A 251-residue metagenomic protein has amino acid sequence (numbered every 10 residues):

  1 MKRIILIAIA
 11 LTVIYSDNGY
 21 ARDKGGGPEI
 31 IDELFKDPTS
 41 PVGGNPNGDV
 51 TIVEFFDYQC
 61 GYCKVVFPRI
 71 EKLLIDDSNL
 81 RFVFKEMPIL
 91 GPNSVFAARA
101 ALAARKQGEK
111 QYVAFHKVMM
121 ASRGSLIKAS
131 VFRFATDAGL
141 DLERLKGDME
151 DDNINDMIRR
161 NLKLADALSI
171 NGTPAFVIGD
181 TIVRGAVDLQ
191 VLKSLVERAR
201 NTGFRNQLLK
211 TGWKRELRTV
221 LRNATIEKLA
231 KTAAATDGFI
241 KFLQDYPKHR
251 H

Functional and structural regions predicted by a protein language model:
I4-I5, F132-H251: C-terminal cap of thioredoxin/glutaredoxin-like
I4-T12: Sec-dependent N-terminal signal peptides
V13-N18: C-terminal segment of classical bacterial N-terminal signal peptides
G19-D23: Boundary at the C-terminal end of the N-terminal hydrophobic targeting segment
G25-E33: N-terminal low-complexity, Pro/Thr/Ser-rich intrinsically disordered segments that act as propeptides or flexible
D32-V50, L74: A short beta-strand-turn-helix
T51-Q59, K64-T136, L168-N171, T202 (+2 more regions): Structural alpha/beta surface segment adjacent to cysteine/selenocysteine redox centers across thiol/disulfide enzymes
